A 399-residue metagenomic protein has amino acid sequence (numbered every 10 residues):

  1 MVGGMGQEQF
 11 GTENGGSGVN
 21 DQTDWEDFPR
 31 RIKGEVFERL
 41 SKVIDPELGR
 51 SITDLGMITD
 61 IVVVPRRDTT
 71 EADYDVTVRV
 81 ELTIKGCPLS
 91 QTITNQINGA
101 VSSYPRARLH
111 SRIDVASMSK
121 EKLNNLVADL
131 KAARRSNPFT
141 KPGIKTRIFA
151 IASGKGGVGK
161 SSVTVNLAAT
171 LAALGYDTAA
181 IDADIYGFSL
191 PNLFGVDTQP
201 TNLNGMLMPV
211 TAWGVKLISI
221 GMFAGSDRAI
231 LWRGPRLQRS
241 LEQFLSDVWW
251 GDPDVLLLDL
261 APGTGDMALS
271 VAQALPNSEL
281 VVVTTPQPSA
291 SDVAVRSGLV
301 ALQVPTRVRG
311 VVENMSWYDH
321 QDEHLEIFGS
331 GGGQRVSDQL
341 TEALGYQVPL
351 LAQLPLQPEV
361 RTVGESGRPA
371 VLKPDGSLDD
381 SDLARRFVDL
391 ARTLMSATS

Functional and structural regions predicted by a protein language model:
V2-T59, V63: N-proximal, solvent-exposed amphipathic alpha-helical segments enriched in charged/polar residues
G18-D24, Y74-I84, F149-I151, E279-L280: Short, hydrophobic beta-strand segments
L40, I58, C87, V101 (+12 more regions): Residue-level signature of catalytic and energy-coupling elements of molecular machines, predominantly ATP/GTP-dependent
D54-D60, V64-A72, V76, T83 (+1 more regions): Extreme N-terminal, non-catalytic leader segments that precede Walker-type/kinase nucleotide-binding cores
L55, Q91, Y104, R108-L109 (+2 more regions): C-terminal lobe/tail of nucleotide-utilizing enzymes
R147-I185, G298: Walker A/P-loop phosphate-binding motif and the immediately C-terminal alpha-helix
L171-G234, Q238-S246: Phosphate-binding loop that captures ATP/GTP phosphates
L245-W249, A268-S289: Inter-motif core of Ras-like GTPase G domains
